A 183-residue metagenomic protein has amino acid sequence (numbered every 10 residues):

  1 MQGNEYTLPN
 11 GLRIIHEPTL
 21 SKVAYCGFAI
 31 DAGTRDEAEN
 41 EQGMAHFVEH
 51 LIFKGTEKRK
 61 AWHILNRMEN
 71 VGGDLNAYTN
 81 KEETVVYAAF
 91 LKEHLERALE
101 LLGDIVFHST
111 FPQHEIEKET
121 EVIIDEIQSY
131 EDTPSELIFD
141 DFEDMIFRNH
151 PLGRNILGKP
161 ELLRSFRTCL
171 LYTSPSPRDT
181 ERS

Functional and structural regions predicted by a protein language model:
M1-V23: N- or domain-start disorder-to-order transition segments that initiate the globular core
N10, A32, F90-K92: Non-catalytic surface loops within mature trypsin-like serine protease
R13, Y25-A29, V85: Residues embedded in well-ordered beta-strands
P18-M68: Active/ligand-binding-proximal structured segments within catalytic/core domains that scaffold catalytic residues
E57, I64-L170: Acidic/histidine-enriched segments that form metal/cofactor-coordinating and catalytic pocket/exosite environments
Y172-D179: Conserved small/polar residues in nucleotide/adenosyl-binding loops
